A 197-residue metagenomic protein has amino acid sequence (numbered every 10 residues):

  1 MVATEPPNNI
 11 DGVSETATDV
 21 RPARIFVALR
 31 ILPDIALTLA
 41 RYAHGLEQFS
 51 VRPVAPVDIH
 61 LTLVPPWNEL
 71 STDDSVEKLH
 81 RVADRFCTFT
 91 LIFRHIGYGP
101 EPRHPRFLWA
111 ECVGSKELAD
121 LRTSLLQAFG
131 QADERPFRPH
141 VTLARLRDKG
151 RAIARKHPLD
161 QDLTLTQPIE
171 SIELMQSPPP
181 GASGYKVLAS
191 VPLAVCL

Functional and structural regions predicted by a protein language model:
V2-L197: Histidine-dependent nucleotide/RNA phosphoesterase domain, centered on the 2H-phosphoesterase fold with its duplicated
